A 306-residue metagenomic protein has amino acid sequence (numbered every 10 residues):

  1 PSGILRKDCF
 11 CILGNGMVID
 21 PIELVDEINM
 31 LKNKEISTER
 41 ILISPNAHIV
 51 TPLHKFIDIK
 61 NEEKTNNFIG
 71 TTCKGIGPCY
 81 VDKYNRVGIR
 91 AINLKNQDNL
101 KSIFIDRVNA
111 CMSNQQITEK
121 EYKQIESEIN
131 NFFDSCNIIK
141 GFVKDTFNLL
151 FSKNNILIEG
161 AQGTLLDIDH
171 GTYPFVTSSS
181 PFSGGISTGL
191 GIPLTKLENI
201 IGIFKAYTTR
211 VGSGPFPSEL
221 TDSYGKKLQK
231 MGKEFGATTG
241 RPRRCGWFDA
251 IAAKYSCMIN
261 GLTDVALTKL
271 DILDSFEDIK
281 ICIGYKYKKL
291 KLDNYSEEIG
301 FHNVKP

Functional and structural regions predicted by a protein language model:
P1-P306: Non-transmembrane, aqueous-exposed alpha-helical and coiled segments at domain scale
